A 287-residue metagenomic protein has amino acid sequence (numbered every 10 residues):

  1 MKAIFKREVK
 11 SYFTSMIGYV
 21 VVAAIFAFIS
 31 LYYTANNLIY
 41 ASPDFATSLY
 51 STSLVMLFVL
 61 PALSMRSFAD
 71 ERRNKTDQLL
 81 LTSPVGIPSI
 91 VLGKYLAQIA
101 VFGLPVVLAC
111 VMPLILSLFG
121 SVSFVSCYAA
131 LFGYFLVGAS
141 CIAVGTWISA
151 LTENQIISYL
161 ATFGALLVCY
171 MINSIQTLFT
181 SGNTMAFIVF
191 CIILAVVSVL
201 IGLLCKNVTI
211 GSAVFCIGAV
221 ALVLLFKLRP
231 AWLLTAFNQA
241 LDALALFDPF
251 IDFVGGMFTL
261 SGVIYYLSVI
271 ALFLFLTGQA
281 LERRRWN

Functional and structural regions predicted by a protein language model:
M1-D70, Y95, V111, L203-K206 (+3 more regions): Hydrophobic alpha-helical transmembrane segments
S11, A69, L80-T82, C141 (+1 more regions): Helix-capping/transition residues at the boundaries of transmembrane alpha-helices and the short helical linkers
Y19-A23, C127-F132, Y159-L160, I188 (+2 more regions): Hydrophobic alpha-helical transmembrane segments
I29-N36, Y40-A46, Y50-V55, A97-T162 (+1 more regions): Secretory targeting signals
A35, Q155-I251: Transmembrane helix segments
Y50-L54, A130-V137, N183-A195, A213 (+1 more regions): Alpha-helical transmembrane segments of polytopic membrane proteins
S67-A97: Helix-loop-helix units of permease transmembrane domains in multi-pass membrane transporters, especially ABC
P88-L92, I148, L281: Alpha-helix N-cap/helix-start motif at helix boundaries, enriched for small hydrophobics
